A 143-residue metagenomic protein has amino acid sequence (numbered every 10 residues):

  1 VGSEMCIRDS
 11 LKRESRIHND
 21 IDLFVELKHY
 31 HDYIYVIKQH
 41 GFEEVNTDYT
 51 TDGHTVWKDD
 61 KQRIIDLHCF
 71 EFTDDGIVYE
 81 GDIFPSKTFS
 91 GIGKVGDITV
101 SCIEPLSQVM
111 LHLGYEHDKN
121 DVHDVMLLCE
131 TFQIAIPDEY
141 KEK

Functional and structural regions predicted by a protein language model:
V1-C6: Short, small-residue-biased leader/transition segments that mark boundaries at the very start of proteins
I7-K12, D52-T55: Short, solvent-exposed loop/turn elements at beta->coil junctions and helix N-caps that rim active or binding pockets
I7-R8, F72-T73, P105-M110: Short, solvent-exposed loop/turn segments at secondary-structure junctions
L11-Y33, V125: Catalytic metal-binding acidic patch
D32-Q39, L127-E130: Replace "anionic and nucleotidyl ligands
K38-Y49, I92, A135-D138: Short secondary-structure junctions
G41-I77: Conserved catalytic core of two-metal-ion nucleotidyltransferases
V78-K143: Catalytic cores of NTP-dependent nucleotidyl/adenyl transfer enzymes across multiple folds
